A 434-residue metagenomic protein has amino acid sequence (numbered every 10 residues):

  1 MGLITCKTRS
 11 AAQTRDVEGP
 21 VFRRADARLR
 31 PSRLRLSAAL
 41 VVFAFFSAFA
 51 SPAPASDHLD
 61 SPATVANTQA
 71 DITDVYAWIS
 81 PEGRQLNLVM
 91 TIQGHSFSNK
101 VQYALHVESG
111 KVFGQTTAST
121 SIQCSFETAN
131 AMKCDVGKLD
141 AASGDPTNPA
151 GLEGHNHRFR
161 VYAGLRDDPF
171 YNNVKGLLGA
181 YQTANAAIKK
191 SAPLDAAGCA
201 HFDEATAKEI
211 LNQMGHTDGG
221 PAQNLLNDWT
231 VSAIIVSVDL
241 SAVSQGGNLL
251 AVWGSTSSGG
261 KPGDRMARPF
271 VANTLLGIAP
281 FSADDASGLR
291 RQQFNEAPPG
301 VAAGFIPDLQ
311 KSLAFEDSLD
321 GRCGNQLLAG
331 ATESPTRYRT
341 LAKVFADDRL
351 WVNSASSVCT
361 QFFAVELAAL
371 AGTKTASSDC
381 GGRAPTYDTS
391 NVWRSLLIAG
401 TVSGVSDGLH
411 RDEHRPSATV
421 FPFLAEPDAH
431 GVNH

Functional and structural regions predicted by a protein language model:
M1-S32: N-terminal secretory signal peptides that target proteins for export/translocation
I4-K7, Q13, F46, N273 (+1 more regions): Intrinsically disordered/low-complexity terminal segments and short unstructured peptides
D26, S47-A50: Prokaryotic Sec-type signal peptides and long signal-anchor helices with extended Leu/Ile/Val-rich h-regions
S37-A48: Bacterial N-terminal signal peptides
F45, A53-P54: Long, low-complexity intrinsically disordered regions enriched in Ser/Thr, Asp/Glu, Pro/Gly
P54-H434: Surface-exposed extracytoplasmic segments
